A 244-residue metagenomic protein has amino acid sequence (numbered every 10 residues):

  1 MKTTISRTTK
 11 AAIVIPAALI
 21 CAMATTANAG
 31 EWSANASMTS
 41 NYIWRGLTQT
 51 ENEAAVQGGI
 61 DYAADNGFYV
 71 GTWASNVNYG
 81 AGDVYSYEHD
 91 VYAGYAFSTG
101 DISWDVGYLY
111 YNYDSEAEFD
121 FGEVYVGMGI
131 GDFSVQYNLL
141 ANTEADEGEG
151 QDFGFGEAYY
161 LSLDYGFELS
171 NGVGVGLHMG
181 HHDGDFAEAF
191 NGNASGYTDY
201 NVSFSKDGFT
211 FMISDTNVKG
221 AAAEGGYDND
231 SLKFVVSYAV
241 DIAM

Functional and structural regions predicted by a protein language model:
K2-M244: Outer-membrane beta-barrel proteins
